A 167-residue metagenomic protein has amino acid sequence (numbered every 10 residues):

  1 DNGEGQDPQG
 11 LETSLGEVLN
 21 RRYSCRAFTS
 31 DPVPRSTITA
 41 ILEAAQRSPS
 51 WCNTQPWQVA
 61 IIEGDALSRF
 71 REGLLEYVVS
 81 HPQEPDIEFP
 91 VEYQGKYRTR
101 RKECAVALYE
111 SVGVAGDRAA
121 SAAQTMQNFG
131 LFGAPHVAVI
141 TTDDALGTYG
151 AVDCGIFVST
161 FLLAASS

Functional and structural regions predicted by a protein language model:
D1-S167: Acidic, surface-exposed loops and disordered segments
